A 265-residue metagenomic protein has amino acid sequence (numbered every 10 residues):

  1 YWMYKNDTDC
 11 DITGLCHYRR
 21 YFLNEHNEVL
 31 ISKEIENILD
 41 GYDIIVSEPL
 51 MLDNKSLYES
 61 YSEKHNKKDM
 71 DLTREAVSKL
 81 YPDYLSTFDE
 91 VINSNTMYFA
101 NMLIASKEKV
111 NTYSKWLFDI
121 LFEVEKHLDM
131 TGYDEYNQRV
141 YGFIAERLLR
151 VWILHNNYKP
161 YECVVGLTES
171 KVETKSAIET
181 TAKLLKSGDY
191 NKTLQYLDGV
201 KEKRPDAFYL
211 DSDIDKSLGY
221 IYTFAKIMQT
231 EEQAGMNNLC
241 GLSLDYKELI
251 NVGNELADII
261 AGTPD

Functional and structural regions predicted by a protein language model:
Y1-D265: ER/Golgi luminal nucleotide-sugar-dependent glycosyltransferases, focusing on the catalytic module
